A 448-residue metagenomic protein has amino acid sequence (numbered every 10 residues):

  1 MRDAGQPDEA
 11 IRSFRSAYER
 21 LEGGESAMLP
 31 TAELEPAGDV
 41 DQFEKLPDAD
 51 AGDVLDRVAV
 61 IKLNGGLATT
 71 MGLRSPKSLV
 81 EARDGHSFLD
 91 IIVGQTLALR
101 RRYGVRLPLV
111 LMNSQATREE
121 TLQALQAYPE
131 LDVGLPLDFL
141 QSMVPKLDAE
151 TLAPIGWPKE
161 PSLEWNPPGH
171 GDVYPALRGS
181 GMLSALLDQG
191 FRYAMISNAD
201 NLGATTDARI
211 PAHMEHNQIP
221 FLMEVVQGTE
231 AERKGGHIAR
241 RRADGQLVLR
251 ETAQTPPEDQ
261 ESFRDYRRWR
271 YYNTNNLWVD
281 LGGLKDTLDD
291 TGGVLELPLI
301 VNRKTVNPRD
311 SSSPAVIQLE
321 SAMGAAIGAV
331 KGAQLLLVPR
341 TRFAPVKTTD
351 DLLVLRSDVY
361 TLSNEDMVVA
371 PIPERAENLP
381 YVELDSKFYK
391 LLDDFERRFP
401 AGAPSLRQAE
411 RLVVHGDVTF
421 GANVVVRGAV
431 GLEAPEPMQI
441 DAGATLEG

Functional and structural regions predicted by a protein language model:
M1-D56, A212-G448: Left-handed beta-helix
M1-L137, P145-L147, W157-N166, H170-Y174 (+5 more regions): N-terminal glycine-rich phosphate-binding loop and ensuing alpha1 helix
A59-K62, A194, P437: N-terminal hydrophobic or amphipathic segments with adjacent small-residue motifs that include Sec signal peptides
N64-G65, A199, L281, T349: Residues immediately flanking
R74-V80, V105-V110, P158-E164, R192-Y193 (+4 more regions): Glycine- and acidic
R100-G104, Q189-G190, V330: A structural signal for short coil/turn segments at secondary-structure junctions
P108-T117, A199-L202, R340-A344, T348: Conserved short loop/turn motifs at secondary-structure junctions
E119, Q123-A194, N198-G292: Conserved core of the sugar-phosphate nucleotidyltransferase
